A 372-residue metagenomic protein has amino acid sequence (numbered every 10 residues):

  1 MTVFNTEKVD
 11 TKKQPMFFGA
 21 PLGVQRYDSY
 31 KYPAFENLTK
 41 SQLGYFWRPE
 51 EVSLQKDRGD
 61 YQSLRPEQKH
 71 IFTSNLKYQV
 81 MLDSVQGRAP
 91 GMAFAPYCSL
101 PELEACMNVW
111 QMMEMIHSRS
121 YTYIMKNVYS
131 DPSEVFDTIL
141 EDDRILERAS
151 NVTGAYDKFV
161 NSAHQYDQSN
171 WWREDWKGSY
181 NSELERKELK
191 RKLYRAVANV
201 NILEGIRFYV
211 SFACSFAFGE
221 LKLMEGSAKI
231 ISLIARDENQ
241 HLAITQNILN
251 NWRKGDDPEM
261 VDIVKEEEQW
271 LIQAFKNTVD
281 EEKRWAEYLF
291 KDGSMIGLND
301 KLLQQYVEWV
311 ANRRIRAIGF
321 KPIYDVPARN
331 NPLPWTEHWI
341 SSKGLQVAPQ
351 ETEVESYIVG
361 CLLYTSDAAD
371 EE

Functional and structural regions predicted by a protein language model:
M1-L54, Q68, P101-A105: Extreme N-terminal leader/anchor segments
P66-P96, M112-R119, Y194-F218, Q240-I244: Alpha-helical bundle segments that constitute or directly flank the non-heme di-iron/ferroxidase center
D83, C361-Y364: Short, low-complexity export/processing leader segments characterized by acidic and small residues
M92-R173: Long, hydrophobic, well-ordered secondary-structure blocks that form the structural core and pocket-lining surfaces
A93-A105, K126-V135, E185-Y194, A213-L233 (+2 more regions): Inter-helical turn/loop segments and adjacent helix faces that build the functional surface of alpha-helical bundle
T138-L221, N239: All-alpha helical catalytic cores of prenyl diphosphate-utilizing isoprenoid enzymes
S232-R236, N247-A348: C-terminal, helix-dominated tail/subdomain
Y364-E372: Conserved small/polar residues in nucleotide/adenosyl-binding loops
